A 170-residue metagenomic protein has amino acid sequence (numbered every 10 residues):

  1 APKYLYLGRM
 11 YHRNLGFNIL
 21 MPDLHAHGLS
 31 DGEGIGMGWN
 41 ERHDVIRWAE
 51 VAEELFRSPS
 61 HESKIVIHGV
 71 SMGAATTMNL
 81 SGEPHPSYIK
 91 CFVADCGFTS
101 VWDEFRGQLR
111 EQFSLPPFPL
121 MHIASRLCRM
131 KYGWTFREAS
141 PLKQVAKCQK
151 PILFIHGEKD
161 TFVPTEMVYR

Functional and structural regions predicted by a protein language model:
G8-D31: Conserved alpha/beta-hydrolase
I35-R57: Alpha/beta-hydrolase active-site loop
S58-S71: Alpha/beta-hydrolase fold nucleophile elbow
I67-G69, D95, I155: Short beta-strand immediately N-terminal to the catalytic nucleophile in serine-hydrolase-like folds
G69-N79: Glycine-rich nucleophile elbow surrounding the catalytic serine of serine-hydrolase chemistry
N79-R137, K143: Hydrolase active-site cap/lid region
K147-Q149, F154-H156, D160: Short beta-strand/loop motif that positions the catalytic acidic residue of the alpha/beta-hydrolase fold
T161-M167: Conserved alpha/beta-hydrolase "acid-adjacent" motif
